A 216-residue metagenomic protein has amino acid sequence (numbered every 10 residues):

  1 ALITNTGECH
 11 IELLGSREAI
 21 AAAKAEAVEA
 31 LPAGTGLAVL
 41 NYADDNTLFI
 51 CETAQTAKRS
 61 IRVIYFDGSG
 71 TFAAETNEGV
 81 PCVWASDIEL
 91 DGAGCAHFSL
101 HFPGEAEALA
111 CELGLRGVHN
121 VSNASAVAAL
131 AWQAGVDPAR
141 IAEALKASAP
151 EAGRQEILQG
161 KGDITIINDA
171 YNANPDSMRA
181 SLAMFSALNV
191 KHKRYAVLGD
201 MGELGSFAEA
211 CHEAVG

Functional and structural regions predicted by a protein language model:
A1-G7, D176, G216: Short intrinsically disordered, low-complexity coil segments enriched in acidic
L2-T165: Acidic, Mg2+-coordinating active-site environments of NTP-dependent enzymes
P150-G153, A170-G216: Active-site beta-alpha connecting loops in nucleotide-dependent enzymes
